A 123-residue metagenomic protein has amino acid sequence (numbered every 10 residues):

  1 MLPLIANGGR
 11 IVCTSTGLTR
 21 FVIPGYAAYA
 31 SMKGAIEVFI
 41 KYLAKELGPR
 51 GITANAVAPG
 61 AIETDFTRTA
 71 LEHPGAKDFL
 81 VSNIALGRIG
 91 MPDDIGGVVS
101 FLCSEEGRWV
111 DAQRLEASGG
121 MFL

Functional and structural regions predicted by a protein language model:
M1-G9, A44-K45, S104: Amphipathic alpha-helical dimer-interface segment in Rossmann-like NAD(P)H-dependent oxidoreductases
T16: Residue(s) in the substrate-gating loop at a strand-loop-helix junction that position the organic substrate next
R20, A58-T69: Short, flexible catalytic-loop segment of classical short-chain dehydrogenase/reductase
F21, S100, D111-L123: Short C-terminal tail/terminal secondary-structure segment of NAD(P)H-dependent dehydrogenase/reductase domains
F21-A27, P49, G87, E105: Active-site loop immediately N-terminal to the catalytic Tyr-X3-Lys motif of short-chain dehydrogenase/reductase
M32: Active-site helix of classical SDR
G48, T53, V110-A112: Short, small/polar-rich loop/turn modules that mediate ligand/substrate recognition or access, typified
I84-I95: A conserved structural motif in NAD(P)-dependent oxidoreductases
